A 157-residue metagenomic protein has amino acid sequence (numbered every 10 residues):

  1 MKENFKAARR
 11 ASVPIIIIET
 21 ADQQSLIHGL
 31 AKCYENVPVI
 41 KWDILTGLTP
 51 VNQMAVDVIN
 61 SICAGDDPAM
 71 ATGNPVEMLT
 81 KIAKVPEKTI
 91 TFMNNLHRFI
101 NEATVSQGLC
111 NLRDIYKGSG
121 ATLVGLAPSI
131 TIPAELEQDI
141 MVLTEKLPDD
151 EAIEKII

Functional and structural regions predicted by a protein language model:
M1-I157: ATP/nucleotide-binding catalytic cores
